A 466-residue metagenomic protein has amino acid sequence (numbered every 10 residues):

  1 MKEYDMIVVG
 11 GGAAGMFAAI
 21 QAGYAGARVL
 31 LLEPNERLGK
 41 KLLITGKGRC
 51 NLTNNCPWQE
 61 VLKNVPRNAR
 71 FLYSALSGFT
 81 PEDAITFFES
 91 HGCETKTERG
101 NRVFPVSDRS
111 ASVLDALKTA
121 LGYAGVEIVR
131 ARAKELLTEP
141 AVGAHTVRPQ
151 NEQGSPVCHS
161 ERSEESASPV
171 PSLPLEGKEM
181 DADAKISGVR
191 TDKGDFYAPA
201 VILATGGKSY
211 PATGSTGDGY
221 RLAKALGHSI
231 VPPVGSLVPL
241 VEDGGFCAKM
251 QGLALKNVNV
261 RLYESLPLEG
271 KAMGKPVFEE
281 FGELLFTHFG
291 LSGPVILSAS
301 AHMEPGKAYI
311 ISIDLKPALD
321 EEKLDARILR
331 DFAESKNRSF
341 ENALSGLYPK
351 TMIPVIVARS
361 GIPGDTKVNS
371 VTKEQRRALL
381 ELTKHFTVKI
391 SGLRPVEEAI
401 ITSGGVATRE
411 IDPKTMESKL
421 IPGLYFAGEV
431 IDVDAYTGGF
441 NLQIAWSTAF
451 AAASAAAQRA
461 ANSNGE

Functional and structural regions predicted by a protein language model:
M1-A14: Beta1/beta-strand and adjacent pyrophosphate-binding region of the FAD-binding site in flavoprotein oxidoreductases
K2-Y4, T191-A200, E279-F281: Core beta-strand elements of the Rossmann-like FAD/NAD(P) dinucleotide-binding domain in flavoenzyme oxidoreductases
I7, G23-K47: Glycine-rich FAD pyrophosphate-binding loop
I7-V9, L32, F196-P211, A223 (+1 more regions): Short hydrophobic core segments
E36-L38, L43-I44, L52, W58-Q59 (+3 more regions): An anion/pyrophosphate-binding glycine-rich loop and adjacent beta-alpha core in soluble alpha-beta enzymes
R49-T97: Glycine-rich active-site loop/strand segments that organize a redox cofactor
V129-A131, P174, P354-D434: A glycine-rich dinucleotide-binding beta-alpha-beta segment and adjacent secondary-structure elements that constitute
V129-A141, A184-K185: A conserved short coil-to-beta-strand element within the FAD-binding core of flavoproteins
